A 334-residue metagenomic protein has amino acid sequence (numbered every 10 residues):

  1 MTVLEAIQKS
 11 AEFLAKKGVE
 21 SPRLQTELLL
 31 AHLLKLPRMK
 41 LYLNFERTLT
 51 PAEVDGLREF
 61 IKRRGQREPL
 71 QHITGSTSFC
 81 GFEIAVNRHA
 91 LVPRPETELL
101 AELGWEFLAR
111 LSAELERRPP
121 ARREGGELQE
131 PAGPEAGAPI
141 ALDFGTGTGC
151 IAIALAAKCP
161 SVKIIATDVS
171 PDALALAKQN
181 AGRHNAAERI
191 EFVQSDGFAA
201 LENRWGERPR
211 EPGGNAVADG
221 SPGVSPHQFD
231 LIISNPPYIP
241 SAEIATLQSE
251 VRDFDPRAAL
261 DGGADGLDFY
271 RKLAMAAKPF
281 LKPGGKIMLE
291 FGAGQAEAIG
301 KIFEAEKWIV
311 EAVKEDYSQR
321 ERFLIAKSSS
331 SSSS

Functional and structural regions predicted by a protein language model:
M1-L36, K40-Y42, E46-L49: Non-catalytic accessory regions of SAM-dependent methyltransferases
L14, L108, A181, A277 (+1 more regions): Conserved hydrophobic residues forming the short capping helix/wall of the S-adenosyl-L-methionine
L29, R67, T97, I151 (+5 more regions): Residue-level signal for inorganic ion chemistry
L30-F107: Conserved AdoMet
L99-L115, A138-W205, Q228-T246: Conserved SAM/SAH cofactor-binding pocket of Class I
R117, R122-P131, E135-P139, G206-E207 (+2 more regions): Short, low-complexity intrinsically disordered segments enriched in A/P/G/S/L with frequent Arg, especially at protein
Y238-D268: Mobile active-site "lid"/loop adjacent to the S-adenosyl-L-methionine
A264-S328: Conserved Class I SAM-dependent methyltransferase catalytic core
